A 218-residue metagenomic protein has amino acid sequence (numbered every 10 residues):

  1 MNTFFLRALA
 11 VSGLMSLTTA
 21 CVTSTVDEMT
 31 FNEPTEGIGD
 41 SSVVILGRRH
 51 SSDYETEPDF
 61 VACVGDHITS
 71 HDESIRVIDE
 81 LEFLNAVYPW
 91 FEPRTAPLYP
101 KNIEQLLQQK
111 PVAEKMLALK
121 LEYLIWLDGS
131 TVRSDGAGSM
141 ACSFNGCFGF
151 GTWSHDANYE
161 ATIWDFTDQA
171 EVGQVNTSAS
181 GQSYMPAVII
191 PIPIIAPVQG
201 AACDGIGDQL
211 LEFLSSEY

Functional and structural regions predicted by a protein language model:
M1-T19: Sec-dependent bacterial lipoprotein signal peptides
C21-N102, L214-Y218: A structural "domain/chain start" motif
C21-S41, H50, A118-L119, T131-S134 (+1 more regions): C-terminal/domain-edge helix-coil "capping" segments
V22, V64, A141-F148, D204: Sequence contexts marking disulfide-bonded cysteines in secreted/extracellular proteins
T56, F60, V64, Q108-V112 (+3 more regions): Stable alpha-helical elements in mature extracytoplasmic
A96-T167: Surface-exposed short loop/turn segments
